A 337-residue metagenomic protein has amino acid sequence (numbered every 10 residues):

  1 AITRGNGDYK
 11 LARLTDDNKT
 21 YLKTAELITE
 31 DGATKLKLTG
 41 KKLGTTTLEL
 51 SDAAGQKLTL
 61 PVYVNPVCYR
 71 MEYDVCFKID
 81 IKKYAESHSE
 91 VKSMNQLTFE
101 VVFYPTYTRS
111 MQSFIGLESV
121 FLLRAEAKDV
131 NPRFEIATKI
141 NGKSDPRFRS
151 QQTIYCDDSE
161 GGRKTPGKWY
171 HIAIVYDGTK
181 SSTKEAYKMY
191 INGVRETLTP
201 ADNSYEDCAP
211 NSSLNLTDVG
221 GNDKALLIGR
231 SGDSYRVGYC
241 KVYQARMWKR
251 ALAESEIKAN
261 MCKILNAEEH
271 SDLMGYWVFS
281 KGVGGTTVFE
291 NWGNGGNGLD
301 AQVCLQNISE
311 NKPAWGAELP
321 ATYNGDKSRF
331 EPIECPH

Functional and structural regions predicted by a protein language model:
A1-Y69: Extracytoplasmic soluble-region selector
N65-V75, M261-H337: Extracytoplasmic low-complexity segments
V67-S144, S181-T183, R250-I257: Extracellular glycan-recognition modules
M71-Q96, S150-R163, G232, M261-E268: Short surface loop/edge beta-strand patches of beta-sandwich-type extracellular domains that form ligand-contact sites
T138-H171: Short, aromatic/His-centered strand-loop micro-motif at the edge of beta-sheets
G167-G178, M189, R246: Short tryptophan-centered beta-strand motifs in secreted/extracellular beta-sheet-rich domains of glycan-recognition
I191-D223: Short, solvent-exposed beta-strand-to-loop segments that form ligand-recognition rims of beta-rich domains
S213-R246, L252-L265, E334-H337: Extracellular glycan-interaction patches encoded by glycine-rich segments
